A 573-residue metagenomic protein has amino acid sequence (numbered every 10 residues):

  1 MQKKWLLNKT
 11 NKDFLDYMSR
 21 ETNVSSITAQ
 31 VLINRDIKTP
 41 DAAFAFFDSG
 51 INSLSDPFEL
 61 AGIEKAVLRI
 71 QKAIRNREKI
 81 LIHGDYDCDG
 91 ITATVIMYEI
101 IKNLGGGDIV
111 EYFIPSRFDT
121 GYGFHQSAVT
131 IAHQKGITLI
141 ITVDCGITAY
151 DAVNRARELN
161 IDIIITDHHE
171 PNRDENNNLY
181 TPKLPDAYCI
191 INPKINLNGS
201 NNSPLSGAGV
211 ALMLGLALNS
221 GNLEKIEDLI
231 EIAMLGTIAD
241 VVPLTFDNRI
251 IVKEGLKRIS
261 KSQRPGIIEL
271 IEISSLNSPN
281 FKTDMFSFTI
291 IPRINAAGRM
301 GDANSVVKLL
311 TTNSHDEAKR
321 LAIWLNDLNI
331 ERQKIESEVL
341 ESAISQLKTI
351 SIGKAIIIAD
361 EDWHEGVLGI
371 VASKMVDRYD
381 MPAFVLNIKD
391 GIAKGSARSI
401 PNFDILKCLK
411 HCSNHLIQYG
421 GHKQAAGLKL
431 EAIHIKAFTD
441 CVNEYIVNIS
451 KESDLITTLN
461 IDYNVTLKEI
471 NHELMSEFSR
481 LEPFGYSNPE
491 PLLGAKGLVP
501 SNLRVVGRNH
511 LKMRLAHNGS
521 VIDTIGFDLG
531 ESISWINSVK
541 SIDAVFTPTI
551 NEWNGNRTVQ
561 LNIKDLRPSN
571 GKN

Functional and structural regions predicted by a protein language model:
M1-K3, L481-E482: Catalytic domains of riboflavin
Q2, N8-L139, L159-N160, N177 (+6 more regions): Hydrophobic helix-and-loop "lid/oligomerization" segment in the mid-to-C-terminal part of catalytic domains
L68, K72-N76, E317-L321, D327-I358 (+1 more regions): Mid-to-C-terminal polyanion-binding domains and interfaces
T130-A208, L212-N219, D228, T245: Active-site cavity-forming subdomains of large catalytic enzyme subunits
V153, L179, G199-N202, N277-S278 (+3 more regions): A generic local secondary-structure boundary/capping motif
H168-H169, H364, H422, H510: Histidine-centered active-site/metal-ligand motif
P182, A187-I190, G391-S399, I522-I525 (+1 more regions): Short, well-ordered strand-loop elements centered on a beta-strand within folded domains, enriched for acidic residues
G209, G369, S373, A544: Short alpha-helical basic/polar micro-motif
